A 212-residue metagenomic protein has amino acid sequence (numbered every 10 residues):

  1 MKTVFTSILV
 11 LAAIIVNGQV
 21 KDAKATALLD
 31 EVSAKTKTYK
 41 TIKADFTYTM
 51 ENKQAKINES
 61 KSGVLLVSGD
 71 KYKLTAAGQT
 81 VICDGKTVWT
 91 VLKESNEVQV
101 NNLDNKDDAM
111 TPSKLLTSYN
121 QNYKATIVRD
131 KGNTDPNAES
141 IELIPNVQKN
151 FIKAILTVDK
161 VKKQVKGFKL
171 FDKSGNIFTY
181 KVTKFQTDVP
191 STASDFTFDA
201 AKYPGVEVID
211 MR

Functional and structural regions predicted by a protein language model:
M1-K21: Bacterial Sec-dependent N-terminal signal peptides
V20-T41, D45-M50, K56-N58, T87 (+2 more regions): Flexible, processing/modification-adjacent segments and terminal tails in exported/periplasmic/extracellular proteins
M50-N52, V67-K71, V147, K160-K162: Beta-strand elements of well-folded, non-transmembrane domains
Q54-K56, G78-Q79, G175: Solvent-exposed loop/turn segments connecting transmembrane beta-strands in outer-membrane beta-barrel proteins
S60, G69, A76, F151-K153 (+1 more regions): Short beta-strand-initiation
S62-M110, F178-T179: An acidic-aromatic
A125-V128, T134-P204, I209-M211: Gly/Pro-enriched, hydrophobic low-complexity segments that function as extracytoplasmic propeptides/linkers
